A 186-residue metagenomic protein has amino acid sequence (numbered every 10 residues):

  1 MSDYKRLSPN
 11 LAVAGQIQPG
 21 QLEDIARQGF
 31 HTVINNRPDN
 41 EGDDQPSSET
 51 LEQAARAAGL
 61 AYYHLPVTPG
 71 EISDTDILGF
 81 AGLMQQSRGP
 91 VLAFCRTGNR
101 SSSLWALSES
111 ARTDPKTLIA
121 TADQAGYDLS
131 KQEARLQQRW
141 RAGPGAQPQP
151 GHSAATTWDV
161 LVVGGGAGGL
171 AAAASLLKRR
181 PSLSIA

Functional and structural regions predicted by a protein language model:
M1-V91, S103-Q147: Cys-dependent protein tyrosine phosphatase-like superfamily
C95: Short cysteine clusters
S101-S102, G169: Catalytic nucleophile loop
G143-W158: A short, basic/flexible loop-to-alpha-helix module at the beginning of a structural domain
T157-A186: N-terminal Rossmann-like FAD-binding beta1-loop-alpha1 element of flavoenzymes
